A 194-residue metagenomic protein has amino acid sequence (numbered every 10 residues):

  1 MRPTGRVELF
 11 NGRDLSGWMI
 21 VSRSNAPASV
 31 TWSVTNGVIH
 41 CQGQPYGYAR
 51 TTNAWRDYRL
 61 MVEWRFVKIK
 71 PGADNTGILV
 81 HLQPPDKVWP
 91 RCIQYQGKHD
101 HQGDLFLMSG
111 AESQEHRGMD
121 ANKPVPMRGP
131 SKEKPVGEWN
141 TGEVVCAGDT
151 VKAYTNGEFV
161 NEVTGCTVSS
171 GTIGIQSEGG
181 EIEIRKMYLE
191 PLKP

Functional and structural regions predicted by a protein language model:
M1-P194: Carbohydrate-interacting regions of secretory-pathway proteins
